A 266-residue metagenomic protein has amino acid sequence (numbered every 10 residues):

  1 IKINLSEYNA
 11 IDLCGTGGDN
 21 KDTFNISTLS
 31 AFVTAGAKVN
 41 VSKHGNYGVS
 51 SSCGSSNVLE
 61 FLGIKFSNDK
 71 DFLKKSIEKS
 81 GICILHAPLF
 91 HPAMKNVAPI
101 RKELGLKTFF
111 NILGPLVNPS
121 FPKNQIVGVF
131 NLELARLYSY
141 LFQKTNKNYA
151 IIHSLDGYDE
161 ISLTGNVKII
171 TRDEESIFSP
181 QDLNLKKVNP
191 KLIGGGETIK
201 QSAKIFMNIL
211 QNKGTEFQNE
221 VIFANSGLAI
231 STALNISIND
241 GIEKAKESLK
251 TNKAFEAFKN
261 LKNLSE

Functional and structural regions predicted by a protein language model:
I1-V49: Active-site cofactor/substrate anionic-group-binding motifs, chiefly glycine- and Lys/Arg-rich phosphate-binding loops
T23, K38, E60-S67, E78-E266: Glycine-rich anion-binding loops and their surrounding alpha/beta cores
N25-S27, S55, S248: Short linear Ser/Thr-Pro motifs
L29, G54, F72, L137: Short Gly/charged-rich anion-binding patches and loops
H44-Y47, D69-I77: Short, surface-exposed recognition loops or helix-turn segments adjacent to catalytic cores
Y47-K65: Active-site-proximal loop->helix
